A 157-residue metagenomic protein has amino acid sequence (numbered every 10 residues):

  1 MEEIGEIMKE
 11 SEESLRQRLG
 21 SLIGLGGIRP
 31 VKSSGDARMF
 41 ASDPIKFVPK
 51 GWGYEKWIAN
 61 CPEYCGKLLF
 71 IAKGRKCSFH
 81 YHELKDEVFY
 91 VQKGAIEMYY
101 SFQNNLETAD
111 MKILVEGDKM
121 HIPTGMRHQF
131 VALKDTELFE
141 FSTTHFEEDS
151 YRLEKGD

Functional and structural regions predicted by a protein language model:
M1-C65, K112, K155-D157: A short, N-terminal "cap"/entry segment at the start of jelly-roll beta-barrel domains of the cupin/DSBH fold
K67-K85: Conserved short histidine dyad/triad with adjacent acidic residue
E83-N104: Glycine- and acidic-residue-biased ligand/ion/polar-headgroup-sensing regions
F102-G125: Short acidic-glycine-tyrosine-enriched beta hairpin
Q103-L106, R127, V131-D157: Double-stranded beta-helix
